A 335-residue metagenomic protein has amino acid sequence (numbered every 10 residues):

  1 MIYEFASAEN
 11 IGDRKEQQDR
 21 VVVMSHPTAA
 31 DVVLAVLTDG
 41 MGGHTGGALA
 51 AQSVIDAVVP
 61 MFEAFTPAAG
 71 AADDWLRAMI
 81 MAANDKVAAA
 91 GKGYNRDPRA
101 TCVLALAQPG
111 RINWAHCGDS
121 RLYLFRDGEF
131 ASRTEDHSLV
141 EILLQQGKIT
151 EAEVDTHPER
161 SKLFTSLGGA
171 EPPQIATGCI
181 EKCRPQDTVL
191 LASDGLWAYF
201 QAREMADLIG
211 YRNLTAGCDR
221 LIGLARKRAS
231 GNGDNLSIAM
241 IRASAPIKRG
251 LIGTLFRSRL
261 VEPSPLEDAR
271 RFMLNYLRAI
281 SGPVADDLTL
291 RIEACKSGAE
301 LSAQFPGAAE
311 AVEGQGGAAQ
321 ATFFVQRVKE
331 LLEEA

Functional and structural regions predicted by a protein language model:
M1-D268, F272-N275: PP2C/PPM-type serine/threonine phosphatase catalytic domain
A245-A335: Long, compositionally biased terminal regions
